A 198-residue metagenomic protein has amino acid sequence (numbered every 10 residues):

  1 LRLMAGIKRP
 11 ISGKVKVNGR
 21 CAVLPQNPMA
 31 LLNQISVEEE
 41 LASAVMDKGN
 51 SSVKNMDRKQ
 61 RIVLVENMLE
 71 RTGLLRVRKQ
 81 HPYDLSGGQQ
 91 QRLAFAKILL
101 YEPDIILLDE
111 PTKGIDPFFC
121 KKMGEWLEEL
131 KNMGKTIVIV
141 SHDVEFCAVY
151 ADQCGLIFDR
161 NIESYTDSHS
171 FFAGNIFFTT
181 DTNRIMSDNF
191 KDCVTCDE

Functional and structural regions predicted by a protein language model:
A5: Helix-to-loop junction immediately C-terminal to a conserved catalytic motif
A42, D57-V77: Conserved ABC ATPase "signature" region
H81-L85, Q89: Conserved ABC ATPase signature
F95: Hydrophobic anchor residue at the start of the ABC signature
I106-D109: Catalytic Walker B motif of ABC-type/P-loop ATPase nucleotide-binding domains
S141-H142: H-loop/switch region of ABC-family ATPase nucleotide-binding domains
N161-I185: Conserved beta-strand-loop-alpha-helix hinge in the C-terminal portion of ABC ATPase nucleotide-binding domains
